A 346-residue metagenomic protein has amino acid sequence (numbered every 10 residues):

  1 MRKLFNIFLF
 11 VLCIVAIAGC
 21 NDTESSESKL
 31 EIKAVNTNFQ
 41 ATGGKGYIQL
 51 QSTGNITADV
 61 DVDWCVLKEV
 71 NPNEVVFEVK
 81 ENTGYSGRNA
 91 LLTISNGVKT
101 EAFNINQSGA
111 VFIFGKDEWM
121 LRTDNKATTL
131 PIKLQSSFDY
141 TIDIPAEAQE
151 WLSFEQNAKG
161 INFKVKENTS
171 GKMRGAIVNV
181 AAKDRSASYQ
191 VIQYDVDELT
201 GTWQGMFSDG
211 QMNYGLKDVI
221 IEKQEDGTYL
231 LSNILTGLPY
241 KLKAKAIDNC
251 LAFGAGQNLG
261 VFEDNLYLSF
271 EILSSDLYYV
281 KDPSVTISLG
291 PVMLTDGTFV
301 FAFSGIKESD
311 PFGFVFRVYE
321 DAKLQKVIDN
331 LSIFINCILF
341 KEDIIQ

Functional and structural regions predicted by a protein language model:
R2-F5, F10-T42, G97, A102-N104 (+2 more regions): Bacterial Sec-dependent N-terminal signal peptides
E27-V35, A110-W119: Proline-enriched interdomain boundary motifs that mark the N-terminal boundary and often initiate the first structured
N38-G43, M120-K126: Short, solvent-exposed loop/linker segments at the N-terminal edge of repeated beta-sheet extracellular domains
K45-V76, Q135-N162: Surface-exposed binding patches on compact interaction domains or structured appendages
F77-N82, L134, F163-T169: Short, hydrophobic beta-strand segments
S86-V98, G171-D184: A short beta-strand micro-motif common to beta-rich folds, especially ectodomain repeats
N104-F112, R122, S188-E198: Short beta-strand edge segments in extracellular beta-sheet folds
I192-Q346: Ser/Thr/Gly/Pro-rich, low-complexity flexible regions
